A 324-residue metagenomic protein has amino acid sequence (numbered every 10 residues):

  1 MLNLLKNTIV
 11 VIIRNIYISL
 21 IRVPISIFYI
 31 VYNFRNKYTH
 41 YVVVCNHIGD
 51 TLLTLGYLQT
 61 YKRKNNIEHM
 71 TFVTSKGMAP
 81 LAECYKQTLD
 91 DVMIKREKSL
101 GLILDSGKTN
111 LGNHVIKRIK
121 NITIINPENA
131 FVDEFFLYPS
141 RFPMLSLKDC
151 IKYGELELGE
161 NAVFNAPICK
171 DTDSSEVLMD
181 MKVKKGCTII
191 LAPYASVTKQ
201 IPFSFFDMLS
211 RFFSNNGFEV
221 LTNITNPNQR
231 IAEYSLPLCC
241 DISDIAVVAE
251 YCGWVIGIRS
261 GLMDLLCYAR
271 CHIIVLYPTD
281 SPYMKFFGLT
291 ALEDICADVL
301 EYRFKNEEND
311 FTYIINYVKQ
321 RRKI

Functional and structural regions predicted by a protein language model:
M1-I324: Catalytic machinery of carbohydrate-active enzymes, primarily nucleotide-sugar-dependent glycosyltransferases
